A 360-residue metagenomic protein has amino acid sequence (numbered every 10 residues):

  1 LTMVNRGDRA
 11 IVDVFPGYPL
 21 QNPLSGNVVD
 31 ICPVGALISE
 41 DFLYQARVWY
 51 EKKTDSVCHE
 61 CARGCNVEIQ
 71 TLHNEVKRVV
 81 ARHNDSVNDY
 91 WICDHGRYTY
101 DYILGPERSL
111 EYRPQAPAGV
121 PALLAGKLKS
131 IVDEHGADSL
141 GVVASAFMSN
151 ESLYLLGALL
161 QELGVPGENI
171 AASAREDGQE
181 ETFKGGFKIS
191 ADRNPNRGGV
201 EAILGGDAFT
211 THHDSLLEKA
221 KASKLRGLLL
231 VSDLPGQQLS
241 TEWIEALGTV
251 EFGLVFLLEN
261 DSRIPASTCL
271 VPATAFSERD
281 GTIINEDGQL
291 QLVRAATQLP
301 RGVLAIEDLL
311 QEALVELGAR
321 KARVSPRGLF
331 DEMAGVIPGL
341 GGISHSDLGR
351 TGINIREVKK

Functional and structural regions predicted by a protein language model:
L1-T2, S39: Short, well-structured beta-strand/strand-turn elements
T2-V12: Short, conserved phosphate-binding/catalytic loop or strand-edge motifs used in phosphoryl-/nucleotidyl-transfer
Y18-Q21, S25, V29, L37-R279 (+4 more regions): Catalytic alpha/large subunits of respiratory electron-transfer oxidoreductases, centered on bis-MGD molybdoenzymes
L329-M333: Short, well-structured alpha-helical segments that form the helix of a local strand-helix-strand
